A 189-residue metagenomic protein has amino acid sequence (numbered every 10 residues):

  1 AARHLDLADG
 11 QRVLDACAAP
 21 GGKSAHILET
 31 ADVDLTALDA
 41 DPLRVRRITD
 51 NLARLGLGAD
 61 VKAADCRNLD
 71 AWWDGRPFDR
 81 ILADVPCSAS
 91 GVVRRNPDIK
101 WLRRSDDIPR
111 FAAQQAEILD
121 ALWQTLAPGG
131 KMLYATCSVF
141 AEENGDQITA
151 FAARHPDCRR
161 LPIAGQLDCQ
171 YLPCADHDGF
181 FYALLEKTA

Functional and structural regions predicted by a protein language model:
A1-A189: S-adenosylmethionine
